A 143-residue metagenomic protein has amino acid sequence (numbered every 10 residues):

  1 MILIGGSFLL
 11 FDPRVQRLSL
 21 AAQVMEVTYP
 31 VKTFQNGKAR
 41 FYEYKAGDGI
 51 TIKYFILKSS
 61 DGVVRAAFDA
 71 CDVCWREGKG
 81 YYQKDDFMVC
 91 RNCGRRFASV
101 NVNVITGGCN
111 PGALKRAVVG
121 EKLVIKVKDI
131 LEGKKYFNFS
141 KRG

Functional and structural regions predicted by a protein language model:
M1-F8: Hydrophobic membrane-insertion alpha-helices, especially the h-region of bacterial N-terminal signal peptides
L9-Y81, R116-G143: N-terminal pre-ligand scaffold of iron-sulfur
A67-A70, G80, D86-R96: Active-site scaffold segments
G78-Q83, V100-V102: Short Cys/His-rich "knuckle" micro-motifs
D85-G94, V104-R116: Short cysteine/histidine-rich metal-coordination sites, predominantly Zn2+-binding motifs
